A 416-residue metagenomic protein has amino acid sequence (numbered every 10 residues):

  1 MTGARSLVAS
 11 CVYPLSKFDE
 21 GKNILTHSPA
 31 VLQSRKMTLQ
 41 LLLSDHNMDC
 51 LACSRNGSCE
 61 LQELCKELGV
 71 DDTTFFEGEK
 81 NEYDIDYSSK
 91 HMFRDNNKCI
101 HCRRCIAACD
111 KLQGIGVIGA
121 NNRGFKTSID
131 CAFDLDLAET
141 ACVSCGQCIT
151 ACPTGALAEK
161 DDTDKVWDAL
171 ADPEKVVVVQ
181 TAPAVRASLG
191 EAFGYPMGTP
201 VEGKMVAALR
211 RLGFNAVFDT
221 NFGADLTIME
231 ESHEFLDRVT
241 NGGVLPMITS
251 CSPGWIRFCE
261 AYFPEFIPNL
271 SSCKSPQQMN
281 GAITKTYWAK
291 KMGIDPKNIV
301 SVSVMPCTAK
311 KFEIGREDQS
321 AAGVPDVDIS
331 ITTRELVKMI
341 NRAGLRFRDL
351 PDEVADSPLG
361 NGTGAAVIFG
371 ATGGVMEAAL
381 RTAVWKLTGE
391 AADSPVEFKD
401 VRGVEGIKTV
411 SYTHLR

Functional and structural regions predicted by a protein language model:
T2-S144, T150, L157-D172, V176: Fe-S ferredoxin-like electron-transfer domains and their immediately adjacent linker/connector regions across
S28, M92-K98, A132-C142, A156 (+5 more regions): Hydrophobic alpha-helical scaffolding
K36, Q62-K66, G114, N122 (+8 more regions): Short acidic, glycine/serine/threonine-rich loops at helix termini
G116-G119, K160, N215-T220, D295-P296 (+2 more regions): Flexible, glycine/charged-enriched surface loops at secondary-structure junctions
D130-N241, P264, P268-K274, G362: Flanking helices and flexible, charged tails adjoining ferredoxin-like Fe-S electron-transfer domains in multi-subunit
A309-K311, R316, V324-L336, R342: Eukaryotic endomembrane system proteins
I331-R334, I340-A343, D349-T363, V367-V384: A conserved active-site cap/scaffold subdomain adjacent to cofactor or substrate pockets
T413-H414: Conserved small/polar residues in nucleotide/adenosyl-binding loops
